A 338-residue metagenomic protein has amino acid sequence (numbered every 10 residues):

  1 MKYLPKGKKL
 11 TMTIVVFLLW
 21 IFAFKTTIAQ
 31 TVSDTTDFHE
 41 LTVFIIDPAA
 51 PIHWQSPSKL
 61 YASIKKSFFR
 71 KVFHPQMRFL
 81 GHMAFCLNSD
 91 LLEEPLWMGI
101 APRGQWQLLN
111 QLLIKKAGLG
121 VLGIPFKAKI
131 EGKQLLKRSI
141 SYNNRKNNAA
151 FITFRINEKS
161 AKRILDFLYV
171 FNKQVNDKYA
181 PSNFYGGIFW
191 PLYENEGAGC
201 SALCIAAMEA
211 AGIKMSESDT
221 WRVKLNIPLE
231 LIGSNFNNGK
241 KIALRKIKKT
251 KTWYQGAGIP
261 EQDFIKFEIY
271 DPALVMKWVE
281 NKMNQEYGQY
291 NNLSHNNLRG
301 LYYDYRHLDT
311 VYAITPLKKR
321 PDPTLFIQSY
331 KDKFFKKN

Functional and structural regions predicted by a protein language model:
M1-Q30: Bacterial Sec-dependent N-terminal signal peptides
Y3-L4, I21, F68-F69, L122 (+1 more regions): Short, aromatic- and cysteine-enriched interfacial helices/patches that mediate contacts at lipid membranes
Q30-T36: Cleaved targeting-peptide boundary
T36-N147, I314-K331: Glycine-rich catalytic cores of cysteine/serine-nucleophile enzymes that process amide/ester linkages in cell-envelope
F73-H74, N148-E158, G186-E194: Second-shell loop/turn segments in exported
M77-L80, N157, A161, Y193-S201: Solvent-exposed, acidic/flexible segments
R155-N183: A structural motif
K173-N338: Activation targets extended, charge/polar-rich intrinsically disordered C-terminal tails
